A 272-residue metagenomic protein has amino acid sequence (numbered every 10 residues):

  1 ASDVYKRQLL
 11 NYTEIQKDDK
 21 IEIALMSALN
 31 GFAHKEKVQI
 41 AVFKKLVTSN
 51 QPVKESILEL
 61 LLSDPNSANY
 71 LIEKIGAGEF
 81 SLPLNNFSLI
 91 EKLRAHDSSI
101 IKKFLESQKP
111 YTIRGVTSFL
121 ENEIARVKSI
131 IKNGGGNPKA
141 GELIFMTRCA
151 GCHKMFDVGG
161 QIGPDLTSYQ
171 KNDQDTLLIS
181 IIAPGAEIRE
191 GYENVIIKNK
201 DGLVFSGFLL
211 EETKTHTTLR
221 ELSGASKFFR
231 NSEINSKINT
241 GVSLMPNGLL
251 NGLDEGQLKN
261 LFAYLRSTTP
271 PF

Functional and structural regions predicted by a protein language model:
A1-Y5: Short, small-residue-biased leader/transition segments that mark boundaries at the very start of proteins
K6-T13, E22-I23, H34-V47, K54-E55 (+3 more regions): Amphipathic alpha-helical scaffolding segments comprising HEAT/armadillo-like alpha-solenoid repeats
S27, E73, A77, P83-G136 (+2 more regions): Post-cleavage N-terminal segment of exported redox proteins
L29-A33, L61, P65, R94-D97 (+2 more regions): Alpha-solenoid repeat junctions
N133-M155, Q170, L261: Sequence/structural segment immediately N-terminal to covalent heme-attachment motifs in c-type and related
L143-D165, E187-E190, D201-V204, E211-H216 (+2 more regions): Periplasmic/extracellular electron-transfer cofactor-ligation site, primarily the c-type cytochrome heme-c attachment
V195-K200: A short beta-strand micro-motif
G224-L244: Structured surface patches comprising rigid loops and adjacent beta-strands/short helices at the edges of well-ordered
